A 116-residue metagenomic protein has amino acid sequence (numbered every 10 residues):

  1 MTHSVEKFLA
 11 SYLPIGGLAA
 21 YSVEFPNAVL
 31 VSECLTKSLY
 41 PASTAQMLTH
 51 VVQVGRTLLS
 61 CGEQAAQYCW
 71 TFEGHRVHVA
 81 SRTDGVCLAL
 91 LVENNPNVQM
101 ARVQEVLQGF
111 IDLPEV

Functional and structural regions predicted by a protein language model:
M1-F25, L30-V116: Non-catalytic interaction/Regulatory regions outside core domains
